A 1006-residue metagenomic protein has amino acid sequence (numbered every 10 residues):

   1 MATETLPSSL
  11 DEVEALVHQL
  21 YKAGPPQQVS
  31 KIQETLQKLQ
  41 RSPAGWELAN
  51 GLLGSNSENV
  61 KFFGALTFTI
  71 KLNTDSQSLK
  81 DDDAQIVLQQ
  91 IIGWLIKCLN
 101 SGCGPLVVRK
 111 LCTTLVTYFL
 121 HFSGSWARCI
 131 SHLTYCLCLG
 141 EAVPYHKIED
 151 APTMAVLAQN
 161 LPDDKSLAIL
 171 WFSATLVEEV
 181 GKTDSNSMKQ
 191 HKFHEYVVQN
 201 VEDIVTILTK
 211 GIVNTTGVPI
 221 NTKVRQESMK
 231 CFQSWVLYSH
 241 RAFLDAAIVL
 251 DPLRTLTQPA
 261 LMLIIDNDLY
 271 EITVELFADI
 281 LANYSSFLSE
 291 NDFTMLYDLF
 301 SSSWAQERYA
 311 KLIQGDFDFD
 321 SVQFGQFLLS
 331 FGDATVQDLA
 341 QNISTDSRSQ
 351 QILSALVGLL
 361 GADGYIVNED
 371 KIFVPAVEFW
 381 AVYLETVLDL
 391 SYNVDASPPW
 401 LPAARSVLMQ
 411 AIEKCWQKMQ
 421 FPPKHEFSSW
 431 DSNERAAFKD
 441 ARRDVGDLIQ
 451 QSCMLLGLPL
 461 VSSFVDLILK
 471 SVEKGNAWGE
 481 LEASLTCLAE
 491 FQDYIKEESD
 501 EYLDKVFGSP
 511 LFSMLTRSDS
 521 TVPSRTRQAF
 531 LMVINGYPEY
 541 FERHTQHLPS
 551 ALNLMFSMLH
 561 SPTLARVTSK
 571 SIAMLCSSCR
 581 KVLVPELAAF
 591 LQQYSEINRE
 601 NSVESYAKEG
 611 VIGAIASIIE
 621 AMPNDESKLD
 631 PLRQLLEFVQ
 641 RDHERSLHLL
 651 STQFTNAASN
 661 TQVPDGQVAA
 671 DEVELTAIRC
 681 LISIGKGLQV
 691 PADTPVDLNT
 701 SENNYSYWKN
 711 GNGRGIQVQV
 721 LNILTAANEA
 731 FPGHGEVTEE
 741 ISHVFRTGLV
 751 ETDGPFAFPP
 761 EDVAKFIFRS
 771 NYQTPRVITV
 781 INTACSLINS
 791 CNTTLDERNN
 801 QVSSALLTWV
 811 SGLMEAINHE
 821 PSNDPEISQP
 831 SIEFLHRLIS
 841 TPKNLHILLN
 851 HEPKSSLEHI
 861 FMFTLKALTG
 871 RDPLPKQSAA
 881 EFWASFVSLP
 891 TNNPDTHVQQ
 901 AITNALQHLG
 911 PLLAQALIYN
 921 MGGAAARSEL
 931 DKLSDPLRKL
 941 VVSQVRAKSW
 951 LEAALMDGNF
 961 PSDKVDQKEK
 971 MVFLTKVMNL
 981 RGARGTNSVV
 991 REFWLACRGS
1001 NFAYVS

Functional and structural regions predicted by a protein language model:
A2-S1006: Karyopherin-beta/Importin-beta family HEAT-repeat alpha-solenoid scaffold
